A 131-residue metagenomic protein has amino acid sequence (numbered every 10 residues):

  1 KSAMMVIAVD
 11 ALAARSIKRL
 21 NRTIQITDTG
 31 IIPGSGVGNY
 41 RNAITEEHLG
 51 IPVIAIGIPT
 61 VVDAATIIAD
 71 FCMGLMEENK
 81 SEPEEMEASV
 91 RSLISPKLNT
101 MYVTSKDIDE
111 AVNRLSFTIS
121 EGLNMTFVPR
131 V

Functional and structural regions predicted by a protein language model:
K1-S2: N-terminal small/polar loop signature for handling phosphorylated ligands or for N-terminal nucleophile
M5-I7: Structural motif
V9-V131: A structural signal for small-residue-enriched, beta-sheet-centric alpha/beta enzyme cores and oligomeric scaffold folds
